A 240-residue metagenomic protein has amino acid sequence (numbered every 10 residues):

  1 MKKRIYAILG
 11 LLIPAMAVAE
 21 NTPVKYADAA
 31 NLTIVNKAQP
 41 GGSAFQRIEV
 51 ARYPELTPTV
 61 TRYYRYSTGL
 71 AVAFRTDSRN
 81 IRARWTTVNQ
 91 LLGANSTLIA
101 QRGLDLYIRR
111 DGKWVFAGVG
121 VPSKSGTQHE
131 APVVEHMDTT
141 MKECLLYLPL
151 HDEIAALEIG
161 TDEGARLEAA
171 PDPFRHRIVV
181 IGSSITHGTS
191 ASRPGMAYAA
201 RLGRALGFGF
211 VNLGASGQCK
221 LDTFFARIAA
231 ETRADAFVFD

Functional and structural regions predicted by a protein language model:
K2, A17-R177: N-terminal secretory targeting modules
K2-I5, L202: Structural motif marking the loop-to-transmembrane transition
I5-P14: Sec-dependent N-terminal signal peptides
I99, T127-H129, V133-K142, P149-L157 (+1 more regions): Conserved SGNH/GDSL esterase-like catalytic core that processes O-acyl groups on lipids and polysaccharides
